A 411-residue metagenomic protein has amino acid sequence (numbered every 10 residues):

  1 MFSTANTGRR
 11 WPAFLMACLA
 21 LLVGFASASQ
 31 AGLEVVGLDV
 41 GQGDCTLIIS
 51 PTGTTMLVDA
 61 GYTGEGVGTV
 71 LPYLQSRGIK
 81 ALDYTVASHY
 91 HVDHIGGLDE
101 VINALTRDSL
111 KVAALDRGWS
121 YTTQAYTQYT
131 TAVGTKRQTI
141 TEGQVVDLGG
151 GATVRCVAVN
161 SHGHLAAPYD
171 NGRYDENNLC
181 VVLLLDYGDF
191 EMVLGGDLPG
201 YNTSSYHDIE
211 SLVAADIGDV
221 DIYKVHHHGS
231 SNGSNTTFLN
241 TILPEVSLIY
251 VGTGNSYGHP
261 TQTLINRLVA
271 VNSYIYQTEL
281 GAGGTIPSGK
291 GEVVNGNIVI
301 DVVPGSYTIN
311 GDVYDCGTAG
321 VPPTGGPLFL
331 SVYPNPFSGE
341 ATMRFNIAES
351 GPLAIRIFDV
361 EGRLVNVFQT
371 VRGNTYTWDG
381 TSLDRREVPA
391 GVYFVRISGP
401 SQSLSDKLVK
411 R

Functional and structural regions predicted by a protein language model:
F2-M16: Bacterial N-terminal signal peptides that target proteins for export
F14-G24: Bacterial N-terminal signal peptides
S29-K80, T139-I222, E292-T318: Core dinuclear metal-dependent hydrolase active-site scaffold
Q42-D44, T63-E65, Y90-G96, S120-Q124 (+4 more regions): Active-site environment of divalent metal-dependent phosphoester hydrolases
P51-M56, T63-D116, L212-H228, L243-S247: Active-site metal-binding motif and surrounding structural segment of the metallo-beta-lactamase
H259-G320: C-terminal regulatory/interaction regions
P322-N346, F358-R363, A390, K407-R411: Surface-exposed, proline-anchored Ser/Thr-rich loop/turn motifs
Q369, N374-T377, R386-R411: C-terminal tail/sorting-segment detector
